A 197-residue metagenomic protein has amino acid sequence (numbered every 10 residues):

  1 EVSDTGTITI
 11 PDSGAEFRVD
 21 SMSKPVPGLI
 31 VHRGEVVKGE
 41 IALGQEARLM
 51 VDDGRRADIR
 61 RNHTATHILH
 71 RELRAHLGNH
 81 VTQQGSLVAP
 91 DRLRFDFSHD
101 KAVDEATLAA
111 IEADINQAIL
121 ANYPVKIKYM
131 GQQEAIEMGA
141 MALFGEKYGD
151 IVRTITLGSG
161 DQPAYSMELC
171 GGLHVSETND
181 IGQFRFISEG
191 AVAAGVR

Functional and structural regions predicted by a protein language model:
E1-R197: A glycine- and charged-residue-rich anion-binding loop/surface
